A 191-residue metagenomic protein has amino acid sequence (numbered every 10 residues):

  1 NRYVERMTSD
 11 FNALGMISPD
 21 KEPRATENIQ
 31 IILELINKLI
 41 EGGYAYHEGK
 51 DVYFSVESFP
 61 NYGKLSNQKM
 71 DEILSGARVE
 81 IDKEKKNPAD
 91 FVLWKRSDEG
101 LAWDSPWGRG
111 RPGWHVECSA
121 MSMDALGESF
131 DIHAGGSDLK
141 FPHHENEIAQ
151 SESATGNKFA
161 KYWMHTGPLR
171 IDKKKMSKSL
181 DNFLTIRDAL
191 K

Functional and structural regions predicted by a protein language model:
N1: A charged helix-plus-loop insertion that forms the helical arch/lid used to bind and gate nucleic-acid substrates
R6-S9, L14, Q30-K191: Alpha-helical recognition segments enriched in aromatics with Gly/Pro capping that present substrate-recognition
N12-A25: Divalent metal-dependent hydrolysis catalytic cores, especially in the metallo-beta-lactamase
